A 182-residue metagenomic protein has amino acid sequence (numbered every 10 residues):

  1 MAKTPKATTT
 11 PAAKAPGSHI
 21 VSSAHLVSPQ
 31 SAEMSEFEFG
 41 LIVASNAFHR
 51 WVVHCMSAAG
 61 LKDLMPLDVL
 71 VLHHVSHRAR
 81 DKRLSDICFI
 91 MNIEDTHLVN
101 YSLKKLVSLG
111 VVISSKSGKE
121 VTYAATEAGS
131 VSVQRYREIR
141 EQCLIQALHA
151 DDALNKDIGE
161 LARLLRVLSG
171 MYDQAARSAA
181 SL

Functional and structural regions predicted by a protein language model:
M1-K62: N-terminal leader segment of winged-helix/HTH proteins
G40, L70-H73, V131: Pre-recognition alpha-helix immediately N-terminal to the DNA-recognition helix within helix-turn-helix or winged-helix
N46, H73-H77, R137: Short, locally clustered residues in the helix-turn-helix/winged-helix DNA-binding domain
V53-E94: N-terminal helix-turn-helix DNA-binding core of bacterial DNA-binding proteins
L61-M65, N100, K105, R177-S181: Short glycine/proline-centered loop/turn elements that form peptide/ligand docking sites
D81-V121: Canonical helix-turn-helix DNA-binding module
G118-R137: Basic, amphipathic "hinge/linker" alpha-helix immediately C-terminal to the N-terminal HTH DNA-binding motif
E138-L182: Terminal interaction helix/tail motif
